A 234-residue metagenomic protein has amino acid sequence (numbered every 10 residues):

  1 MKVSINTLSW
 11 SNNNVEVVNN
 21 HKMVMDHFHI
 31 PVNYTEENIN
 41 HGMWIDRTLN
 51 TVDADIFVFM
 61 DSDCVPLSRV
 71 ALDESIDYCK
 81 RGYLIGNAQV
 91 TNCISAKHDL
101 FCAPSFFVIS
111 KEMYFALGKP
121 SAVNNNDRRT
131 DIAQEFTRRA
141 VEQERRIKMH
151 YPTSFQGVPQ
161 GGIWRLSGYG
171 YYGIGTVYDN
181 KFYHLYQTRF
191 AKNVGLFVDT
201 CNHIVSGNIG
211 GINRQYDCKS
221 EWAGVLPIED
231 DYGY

Functional and structural regions predicted by a protein language model:
M1-D53: N-terminal anchoring/stem segment of glycosyltransferases
M23-D26, L49-T51, D73-C79, E142: Short, surface-exposed basic-aromatic patches at helix termini and helix-loop junctions that form
Y34-E36, A88, Y151: Residue-level recognition of beta-strand->loop/alpha-helix junctions
A54, K80-L84, R145: Short, high-confidence coil segments that cap the C-terminus of an alpha-helix and link into the following beta-strand
F57: Short aromatic/hydrophobic "clamp" motif used to bind/position activated sugar donors
M60-S62: Catalytic metal- and UDP-sugar-binding loop of GT-A-like glycosyltransferases, i.e., residues flanking the conserved
V65-R139: Conserved catalytic core of nucleotide-sugar-dependent glycosyltransferases
T130-Y234: C-terminal catalytic/acceptor-binding lobe
